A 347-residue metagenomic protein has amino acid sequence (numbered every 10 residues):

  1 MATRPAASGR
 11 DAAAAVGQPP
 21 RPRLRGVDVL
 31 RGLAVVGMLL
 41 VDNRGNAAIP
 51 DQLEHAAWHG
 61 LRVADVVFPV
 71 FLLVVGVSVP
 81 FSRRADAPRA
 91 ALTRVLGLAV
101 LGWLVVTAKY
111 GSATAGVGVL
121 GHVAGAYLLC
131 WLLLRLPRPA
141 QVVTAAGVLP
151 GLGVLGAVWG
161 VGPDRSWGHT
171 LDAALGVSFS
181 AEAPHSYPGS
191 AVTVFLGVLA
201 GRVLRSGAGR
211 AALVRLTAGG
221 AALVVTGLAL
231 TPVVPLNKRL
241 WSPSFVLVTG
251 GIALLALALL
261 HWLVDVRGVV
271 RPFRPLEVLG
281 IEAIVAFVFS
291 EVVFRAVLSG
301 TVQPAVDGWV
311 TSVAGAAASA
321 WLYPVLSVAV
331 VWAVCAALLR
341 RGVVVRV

Functional and structural regions predicted by a protein language model:
M1-V347: Alpha-helical transmembrane segments and their immediate juxtamembrane cytosolic regions
